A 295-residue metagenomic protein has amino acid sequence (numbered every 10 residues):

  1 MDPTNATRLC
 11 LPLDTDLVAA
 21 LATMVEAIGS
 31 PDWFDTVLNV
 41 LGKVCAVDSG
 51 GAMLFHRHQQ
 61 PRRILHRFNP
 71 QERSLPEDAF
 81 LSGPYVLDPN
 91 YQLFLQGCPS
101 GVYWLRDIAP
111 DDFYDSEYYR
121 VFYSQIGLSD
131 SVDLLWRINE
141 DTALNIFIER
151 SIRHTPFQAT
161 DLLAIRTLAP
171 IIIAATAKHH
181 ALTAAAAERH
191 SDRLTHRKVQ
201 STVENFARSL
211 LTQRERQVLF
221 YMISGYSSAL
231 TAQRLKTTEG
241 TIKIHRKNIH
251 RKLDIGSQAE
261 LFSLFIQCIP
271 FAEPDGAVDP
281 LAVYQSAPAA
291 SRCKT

Functional and structural regions predicted by a protein language model:
T4-P12, D16-D32, T36-T142, F147-R153 (+3 more regions): Regulatory input/activation interfaces that engage signals or partners
R166, F220, Q233, R251 (+1 more regions): A cross-family signal for key residues in well-ordered alpha-helices that form functional helical elements
T176-R193: Short alpha-helical interdomain "coupling" segment at the junction between an upstream regulatory sensor module
S201-R208, H250-T295: Basic, Lys/Arg-enriched C-terminal extension of HTH/homeodomain DNA-binding domains
R214-V218: The N-cap/first-turn positions of alpha helices within or immediately adjacent to helix-turn-helix DNA-binding domains
M222-Y226, F265: Short helix-to-turn junction characteristic of helix-turn-helix DNA-binding domains, especially the helix
G225-E260: Recognition helix of helix-turn-helix DNA-binding domains
